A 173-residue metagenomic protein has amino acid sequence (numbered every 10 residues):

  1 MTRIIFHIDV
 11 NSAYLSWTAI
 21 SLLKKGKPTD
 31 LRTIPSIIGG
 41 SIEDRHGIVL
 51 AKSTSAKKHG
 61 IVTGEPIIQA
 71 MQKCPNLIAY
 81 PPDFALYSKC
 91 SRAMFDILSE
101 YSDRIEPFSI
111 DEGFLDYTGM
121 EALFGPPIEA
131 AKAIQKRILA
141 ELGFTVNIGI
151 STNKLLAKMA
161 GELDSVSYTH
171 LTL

Functional and structural regions predicted by a protein language model:
M1-L171: Gly/Gly-Pro- and Ser/Thr-rich, intrinsically disordered tail segments characteristic of DNA damage-repair and tolerance
